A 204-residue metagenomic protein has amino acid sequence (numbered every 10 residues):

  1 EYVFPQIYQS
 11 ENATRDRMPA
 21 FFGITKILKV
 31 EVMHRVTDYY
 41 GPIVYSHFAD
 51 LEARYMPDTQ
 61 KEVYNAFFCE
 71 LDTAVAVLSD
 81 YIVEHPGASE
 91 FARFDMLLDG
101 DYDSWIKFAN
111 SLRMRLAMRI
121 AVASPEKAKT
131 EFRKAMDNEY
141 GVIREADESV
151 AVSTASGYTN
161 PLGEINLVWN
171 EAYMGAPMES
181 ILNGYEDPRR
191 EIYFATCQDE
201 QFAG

Functional and structural regions predicted by a protein language model:
E1-G204: Structured, solvent-exposed acidic/aromatic patches
